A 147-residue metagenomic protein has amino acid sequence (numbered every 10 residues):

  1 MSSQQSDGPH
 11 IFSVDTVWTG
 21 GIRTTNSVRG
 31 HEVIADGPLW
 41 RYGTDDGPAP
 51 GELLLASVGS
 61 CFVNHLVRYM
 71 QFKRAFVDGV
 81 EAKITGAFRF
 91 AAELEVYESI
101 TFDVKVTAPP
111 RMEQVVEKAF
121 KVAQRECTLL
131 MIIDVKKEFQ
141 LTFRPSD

Functional and structural regions predicted by a protein language model:
M1-A56, V67-D147: Extended beta-strand/beta-hairpin segments
C61-F62: Alpha-helical metal-binding/catalytic segments enriched in His/Glu/Asp
